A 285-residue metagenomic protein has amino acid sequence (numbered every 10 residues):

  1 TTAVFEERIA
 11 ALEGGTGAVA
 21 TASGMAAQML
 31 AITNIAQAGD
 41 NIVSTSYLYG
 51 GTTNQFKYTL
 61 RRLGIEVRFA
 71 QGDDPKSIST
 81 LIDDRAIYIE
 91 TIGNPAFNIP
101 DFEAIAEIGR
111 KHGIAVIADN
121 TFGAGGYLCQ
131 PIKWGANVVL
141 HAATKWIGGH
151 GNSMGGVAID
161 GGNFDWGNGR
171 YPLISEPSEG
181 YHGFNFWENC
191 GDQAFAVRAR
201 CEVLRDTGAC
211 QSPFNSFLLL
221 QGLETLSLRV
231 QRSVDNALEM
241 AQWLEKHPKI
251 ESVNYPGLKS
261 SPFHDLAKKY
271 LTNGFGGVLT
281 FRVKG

Functional and structural regions predicted by a protein language model:
T1-A11: Conserved PLP-binding active-site segment in aminotransferase class I/II-type PLP enzymes
A18-H247, N254: Conserved PLP-enzyme active-site core in the AAT-like
K249-G285: Conserved C-terminal alpha-helix-loop-beta "cap" of PLP-dependent enzymes that closes/shapes the active-site mouth
